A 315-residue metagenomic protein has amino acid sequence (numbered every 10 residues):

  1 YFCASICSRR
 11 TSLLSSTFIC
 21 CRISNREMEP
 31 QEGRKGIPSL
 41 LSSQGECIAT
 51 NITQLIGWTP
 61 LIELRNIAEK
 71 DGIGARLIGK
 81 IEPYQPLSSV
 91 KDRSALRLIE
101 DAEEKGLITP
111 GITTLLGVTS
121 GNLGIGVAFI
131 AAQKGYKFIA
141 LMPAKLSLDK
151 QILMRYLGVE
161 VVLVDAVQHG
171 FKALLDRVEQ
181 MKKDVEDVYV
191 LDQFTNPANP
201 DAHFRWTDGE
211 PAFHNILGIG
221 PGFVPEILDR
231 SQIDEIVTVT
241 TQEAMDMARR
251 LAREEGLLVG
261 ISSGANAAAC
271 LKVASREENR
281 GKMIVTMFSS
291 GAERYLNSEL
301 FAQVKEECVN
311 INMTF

Functional and structural regions predicted by a protein language model:
F2-C3, C7, L14, F18-F315: PLP-dependent amino-acid enzyme catalytic core
